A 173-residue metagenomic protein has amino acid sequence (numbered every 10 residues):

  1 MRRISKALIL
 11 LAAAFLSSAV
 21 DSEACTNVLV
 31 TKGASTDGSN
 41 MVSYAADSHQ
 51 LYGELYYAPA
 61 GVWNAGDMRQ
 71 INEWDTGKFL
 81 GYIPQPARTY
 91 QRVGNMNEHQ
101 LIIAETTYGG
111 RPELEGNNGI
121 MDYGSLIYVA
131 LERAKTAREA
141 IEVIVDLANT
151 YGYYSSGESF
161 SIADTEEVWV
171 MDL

Functional and structural regions predicted by a protein language model:
M1-L8: Bacterial N-terminal signal peptides that target proteins for export
I9-S18: Bacterial N-terminal signal peptides
S18-A24: Sec/Tat signal peptide C-region and signal peptidase I cleavage site
C25-Y123, V143-L173: A contiguous strand-loop segment
E115-N117, S125-A134: Second-shell loop/turn segments in exported
